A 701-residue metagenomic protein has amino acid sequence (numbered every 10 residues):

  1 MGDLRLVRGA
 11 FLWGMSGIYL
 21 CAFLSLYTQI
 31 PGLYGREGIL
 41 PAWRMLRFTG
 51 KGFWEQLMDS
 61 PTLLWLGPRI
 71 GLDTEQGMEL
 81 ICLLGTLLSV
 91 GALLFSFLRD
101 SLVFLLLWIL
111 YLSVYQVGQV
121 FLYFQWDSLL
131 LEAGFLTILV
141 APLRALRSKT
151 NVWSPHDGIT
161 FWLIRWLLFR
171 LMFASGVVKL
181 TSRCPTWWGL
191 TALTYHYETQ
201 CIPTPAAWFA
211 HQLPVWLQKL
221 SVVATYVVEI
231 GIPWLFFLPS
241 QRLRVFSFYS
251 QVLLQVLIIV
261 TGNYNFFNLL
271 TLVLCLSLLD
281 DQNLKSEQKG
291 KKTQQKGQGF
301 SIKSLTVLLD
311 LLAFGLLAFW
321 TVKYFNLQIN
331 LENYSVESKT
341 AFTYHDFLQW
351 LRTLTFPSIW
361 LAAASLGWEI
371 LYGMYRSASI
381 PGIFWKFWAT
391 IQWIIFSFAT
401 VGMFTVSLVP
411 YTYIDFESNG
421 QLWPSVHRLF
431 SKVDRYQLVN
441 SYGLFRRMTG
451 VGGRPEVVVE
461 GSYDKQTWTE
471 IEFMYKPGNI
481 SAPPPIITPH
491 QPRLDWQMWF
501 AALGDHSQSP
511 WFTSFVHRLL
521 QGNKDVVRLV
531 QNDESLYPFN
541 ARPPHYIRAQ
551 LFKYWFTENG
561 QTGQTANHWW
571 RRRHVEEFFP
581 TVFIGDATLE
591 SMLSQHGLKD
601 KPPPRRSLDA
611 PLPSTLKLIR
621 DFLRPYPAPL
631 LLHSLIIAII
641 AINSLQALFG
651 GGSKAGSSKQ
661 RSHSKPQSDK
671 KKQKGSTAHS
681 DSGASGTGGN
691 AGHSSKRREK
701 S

Functional and structural regions predicted by a protein language model:
M1-S701: Alpha-helical membrane-anchoring segments
